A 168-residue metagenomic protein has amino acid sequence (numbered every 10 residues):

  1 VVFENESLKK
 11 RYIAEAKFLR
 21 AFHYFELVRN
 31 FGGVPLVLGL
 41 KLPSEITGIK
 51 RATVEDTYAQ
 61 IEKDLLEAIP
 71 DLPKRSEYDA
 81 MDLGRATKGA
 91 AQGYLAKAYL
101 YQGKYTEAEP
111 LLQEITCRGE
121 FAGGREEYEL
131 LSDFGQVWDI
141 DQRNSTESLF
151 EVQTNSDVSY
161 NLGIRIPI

Functional and structural regions predicted by a protein language model:
V1-F31, T47, E55-D56, L66-Y78: Conserved, well-structured interaction surfaces
E6-S7, R11, R51-E55, D82-A86 (+2 more regions): Soluble non-cytosolic domains of exported or imported proteins
A21, I61, F150: Conserved hydrophobic/aromatic pocket- or pore-lining residues that grip, position, or stack substrates in active sites
L27-L36, P73, G123, V158: Proline-centered turn/helix-capping motifs that create local helix->coil transitions or kinks
V28-R29, P35, S76, A98-Y105: Short coil/turn linking the two alpha-helices of tandem helical-hairpin repeats
G33, V37, M81-G89: Aromatic-lined, polymer-binding surfaces characteristic of secreted/periplasmic polysaccharide-degrading enzymes
G33-E55, A59: Short coil/linker segments at helix-helix boundaries
Y58, L66-I69, R85-I168: An aromatic- and glycine-enriched ligand-binding surface/loop that stacks and positions planar moieties
